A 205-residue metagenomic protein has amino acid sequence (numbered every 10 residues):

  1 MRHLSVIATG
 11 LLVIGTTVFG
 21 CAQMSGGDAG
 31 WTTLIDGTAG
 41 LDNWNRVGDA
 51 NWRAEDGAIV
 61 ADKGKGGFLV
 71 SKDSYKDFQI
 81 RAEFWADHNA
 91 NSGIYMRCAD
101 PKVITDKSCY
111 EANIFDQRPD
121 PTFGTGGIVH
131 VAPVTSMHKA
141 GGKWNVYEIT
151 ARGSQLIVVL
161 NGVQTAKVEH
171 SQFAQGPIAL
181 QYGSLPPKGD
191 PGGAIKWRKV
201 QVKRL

Functional and structural regions predicted by a protein language model:
M1-A8: Bacterial N-terminal signal peptides that target proteins for export
A8-V18: Bacterial N-terminal signal peptides
C21-L205: Carbohydrate-interacting regions of secretory-pathway proteins
